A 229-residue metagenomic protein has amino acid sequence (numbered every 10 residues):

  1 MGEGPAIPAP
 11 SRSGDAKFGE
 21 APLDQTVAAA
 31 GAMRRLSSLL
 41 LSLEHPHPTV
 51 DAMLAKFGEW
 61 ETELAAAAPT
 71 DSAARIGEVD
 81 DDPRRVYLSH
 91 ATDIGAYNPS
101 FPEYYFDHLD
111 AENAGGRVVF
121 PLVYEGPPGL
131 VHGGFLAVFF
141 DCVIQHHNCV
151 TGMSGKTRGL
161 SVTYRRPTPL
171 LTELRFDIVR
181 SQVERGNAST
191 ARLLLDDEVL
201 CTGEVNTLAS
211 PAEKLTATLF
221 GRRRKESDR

Functional and structural regions predicted by a protein language model:
G2-D80, T168-L170, S181-R229: HotDog/MaoC-like acyl-thioester-processing domains
P5, K17, A52, C142-R175 (+1 more regions): Hydrophobic beta-strand-centered segment that forms part of the acyl-chain substrate-binding groove
D51-V123: Long amphipathic N-terminal alpha/beta scaffold segment
Y104-Y105, L160, R166, A191: Residue-level detector of beta-strand structural context in well-folded domains
D107-L109, V179-V183: Short beta-strand micro-motifs enriched in acidic
G115-C149: A conserved, well-ordered hydrophobic junction motif at loop->secondary-structure transitions
